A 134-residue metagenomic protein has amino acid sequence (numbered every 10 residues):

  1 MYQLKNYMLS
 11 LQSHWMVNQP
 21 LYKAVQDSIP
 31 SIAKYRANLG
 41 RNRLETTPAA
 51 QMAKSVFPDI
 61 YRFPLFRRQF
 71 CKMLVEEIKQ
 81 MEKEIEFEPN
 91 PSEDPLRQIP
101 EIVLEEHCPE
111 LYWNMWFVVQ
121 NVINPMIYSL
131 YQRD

Functional and structural regions predicted by a protein language model:
M1-T46: Intrinsically disordered, low-complexity, charge-biased terminal/linker regions in eukaryotic proteins
D27, S31-D134: Non-heme Fe(II)/2-oxoglutarate
